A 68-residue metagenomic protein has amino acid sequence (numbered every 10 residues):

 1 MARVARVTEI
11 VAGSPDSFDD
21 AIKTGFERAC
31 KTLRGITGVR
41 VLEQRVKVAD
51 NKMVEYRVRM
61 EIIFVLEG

Functional and structural regions predicted by a protein language model:
M1-A2, I62: Short N-terminal signal/transit or membrane-insertion segments and the immediately adjacent low-complexity/disordered
A2-T37: Short, well-ordered alpha-helical segments
Q44-G68: A cross-kingdom feature marking charged/low-complexity
